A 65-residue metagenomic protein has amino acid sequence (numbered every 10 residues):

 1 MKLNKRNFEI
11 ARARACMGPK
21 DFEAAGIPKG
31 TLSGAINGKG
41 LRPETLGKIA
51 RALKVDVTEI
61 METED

Functional and structural regions predicted by a protein language model:
M1-K20, A24: A short, Lys/Arg-rich alpha-helix, primarily the initiator
E9, E23, S33-G34, G47 (+1 more regions): Key DNA-contacting residues within the recognition helix of helix-turn-helix
I27-L41: Recognition helix of helix-turn-helix/homeodomain-like DNA-binding domains that insert into the DNA major groove
G38-R51: Short, basic-rich loop-to-helix N-cap that marks the start of a DNA-contacting helix
K54-D65: Short C-terminal boundary/hinge segments that cap the last helix of small helical domains
